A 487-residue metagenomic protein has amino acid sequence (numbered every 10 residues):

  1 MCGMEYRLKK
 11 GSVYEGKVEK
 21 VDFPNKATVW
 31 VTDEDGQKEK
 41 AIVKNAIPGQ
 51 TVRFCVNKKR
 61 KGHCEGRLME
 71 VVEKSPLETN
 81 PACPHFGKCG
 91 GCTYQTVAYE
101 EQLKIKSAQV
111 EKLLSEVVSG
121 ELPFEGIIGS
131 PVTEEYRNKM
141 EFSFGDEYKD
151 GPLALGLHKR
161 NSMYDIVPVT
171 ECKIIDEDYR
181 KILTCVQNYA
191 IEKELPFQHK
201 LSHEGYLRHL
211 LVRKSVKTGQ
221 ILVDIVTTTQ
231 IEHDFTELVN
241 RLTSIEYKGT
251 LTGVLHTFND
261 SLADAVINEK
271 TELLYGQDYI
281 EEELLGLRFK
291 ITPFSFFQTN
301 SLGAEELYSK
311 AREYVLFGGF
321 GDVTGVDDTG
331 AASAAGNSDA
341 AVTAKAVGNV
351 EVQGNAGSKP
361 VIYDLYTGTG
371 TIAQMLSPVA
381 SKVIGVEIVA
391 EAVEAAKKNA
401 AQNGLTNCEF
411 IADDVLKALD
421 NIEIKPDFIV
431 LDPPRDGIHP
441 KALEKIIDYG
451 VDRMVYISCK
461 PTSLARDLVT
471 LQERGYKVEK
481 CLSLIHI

Functional and structural regions predicted by a protein language model:
M1-P81, H85, E409, K417: Terminal RNA-binding accessory module
C2-K10, E15, K20-A27, Q230-I485: Rossmann-like S-adenosyl-L-methionine
A27-T32, G156-K159, D224: Short, acidic/hydrophobic/Gly-rich beta-strand patch recurrent on exposed beta strands that often constitutes part
G49, I175, N300: Short, conserved phosphate/pyrophosphate- and ester-handling motifs at nucleotide-, phospho-/glycolipid
E70-P81, G90-P196, K217: Extended interfacial segments that mediate partner engagement and assembly in macromolecular machines
E125-T133, K200, H209, R213 (+1 more regions): Short, solvent-exposed loop/turn elements at beta->coil junctions and helix N-caps that rim active or binding pockets
Y164-R208, T229-L255, L262: Internal alpha/beta scaffold segment
V212, G219-T228, R288-T292: Short, aliphatic-rich beta-strand segments
